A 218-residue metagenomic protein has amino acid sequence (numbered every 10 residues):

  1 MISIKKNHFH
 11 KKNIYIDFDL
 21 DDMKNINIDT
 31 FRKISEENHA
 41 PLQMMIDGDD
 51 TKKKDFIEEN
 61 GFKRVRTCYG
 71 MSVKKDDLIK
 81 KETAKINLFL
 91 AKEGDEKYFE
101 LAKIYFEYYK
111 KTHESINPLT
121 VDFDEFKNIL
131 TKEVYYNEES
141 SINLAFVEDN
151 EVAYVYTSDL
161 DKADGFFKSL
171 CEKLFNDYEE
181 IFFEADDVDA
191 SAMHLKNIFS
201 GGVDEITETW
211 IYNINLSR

Functional and structural regions predicted by a protein language model:
M1, K111-Y135: Active-site rim helix/loop that mediates acceptor-substrate recognition in acyltransferases
M1-S35, N137-F166: Conserved donor-binding loop and adjoining core beta-sheet/short helix segment in diverse acyl/aminoacyl transferases
I2-N7, L88-A91, G201: Generic structural motif
M23-I86, F167-L174, E180-R218: Acyl-donor-binding surface of acyltransferase catalytic domains
E82-I116: Short amphipathic alpha-helix that is part of the acyltransferase structural core
E125, E179-E180: Cys/His-clustered metal-coordination modules, chiefly Zn-binding fingers
T131-Y135, V155, F182: C-terminal structured interaction module
K132-S140, F167-L174: A short, acidic, amphipathic alpha-helical segment used as a generic capping/interface helix at domain edges
